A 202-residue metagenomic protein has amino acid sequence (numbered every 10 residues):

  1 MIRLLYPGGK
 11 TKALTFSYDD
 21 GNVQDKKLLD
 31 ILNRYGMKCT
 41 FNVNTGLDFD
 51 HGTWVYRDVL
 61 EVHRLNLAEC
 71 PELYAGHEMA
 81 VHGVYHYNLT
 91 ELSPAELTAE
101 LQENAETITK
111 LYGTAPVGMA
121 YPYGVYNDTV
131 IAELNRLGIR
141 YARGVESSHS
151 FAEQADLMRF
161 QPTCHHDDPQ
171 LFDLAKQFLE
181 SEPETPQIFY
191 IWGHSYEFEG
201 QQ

Functional and structural regions predicted by a protein language model:
M1-F16, V62: N-terminal pre-catalytic segment of deacetylase/amide-hydrolase enzymes
R3-L4, K27-I31, T129-E133: A short acidic, amphipathic alpha-helical/loop segment
L4, F16-N22, P94: Active-site-adjacent substrate/metal-binding segments within catalytic domains of carbohydrate-active enzymes
A13-Y18, I188-Y190: Beta-strand elements within well-structured catalytic alpha/beta cores of enzymes that handle phosphate/sulfate esters
Y18-G21, D25-L28, L32: Conserved beta-strand->loop/alpha-helix structural units within folded catalytic cores of enzymes with alpha/beta
N33-V130, R136-R140, S147-R159, C164 (+1 more regions): Metal-dependent polysaccharide deacetylase catalytic core of the NodB/CE4 family, i.e., the active-site-bearing domain
H165-D173, E199-Q202: Active-site glycine- and acidic-residue-rich loops that bind and position anionic ligands or nucleotide-like cofactors
L171-E182: A short, acidic, amphipathic alpha-helical segment used as a generic capping/interface helix at domain edges
